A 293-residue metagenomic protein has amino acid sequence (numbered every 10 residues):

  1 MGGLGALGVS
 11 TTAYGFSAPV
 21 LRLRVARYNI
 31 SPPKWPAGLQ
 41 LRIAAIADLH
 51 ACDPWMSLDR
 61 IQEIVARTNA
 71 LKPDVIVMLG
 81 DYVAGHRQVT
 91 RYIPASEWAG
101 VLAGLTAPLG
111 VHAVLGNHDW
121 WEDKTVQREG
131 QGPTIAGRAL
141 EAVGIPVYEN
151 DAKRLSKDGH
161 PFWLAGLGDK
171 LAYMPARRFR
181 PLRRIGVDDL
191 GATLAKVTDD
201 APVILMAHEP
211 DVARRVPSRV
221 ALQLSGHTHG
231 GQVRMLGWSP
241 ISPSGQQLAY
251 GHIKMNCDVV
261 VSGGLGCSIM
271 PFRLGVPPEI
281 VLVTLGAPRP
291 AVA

Functional and structural regions predicted by a protein language model:
M1-S17: N-terminal export signals
T12-Y28: Aromatic-capped interface at the extracytoplasmic side of an N-terminal signal-anchor transmembrane helix
S31-A44, I145-P146, A152-G166, K254-V259: Beta-strand-turn-beta hairpins that frame and shape the catalytic cleft of phosphate-ester-processing enzymes
P36-P146: Membrane-embedded segments
Q40-D53, P161-L171, I204-A207, D258-G264: Active-site-proximal beta-strand elements of phosphoester/diester hydrolases
A47-A51, G80-Y82, N117-W120, D151-A152 (+4 more regions): Active-site metal-binding loops of divalent metal-dependent hydrolases
D123-I145, K157-V203, A213, R273: Binuclear metal-dependent hydrolase catalytic cores centered on His/Asp/Glu-rich metal-binding motifs
I204, E209-P290: Conserved beta-sheet core of the metallophosphoesterase superfamily
